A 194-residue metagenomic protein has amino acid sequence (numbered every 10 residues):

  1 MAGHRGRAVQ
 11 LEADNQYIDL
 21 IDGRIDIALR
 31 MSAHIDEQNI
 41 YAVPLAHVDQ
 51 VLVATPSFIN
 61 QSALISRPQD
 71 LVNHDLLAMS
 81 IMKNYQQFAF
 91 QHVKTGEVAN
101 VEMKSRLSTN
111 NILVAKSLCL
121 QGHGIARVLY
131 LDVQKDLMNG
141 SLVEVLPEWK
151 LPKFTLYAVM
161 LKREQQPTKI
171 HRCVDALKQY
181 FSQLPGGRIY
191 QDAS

Functional and structural regions predicted by a protein language model:
M1-N39, Y190-D192: Central regulatory/effector-binding core of bacterial HTH transcription factors
G6-Q10, G96-R106: A local structural motif
A13-N15, M31-A33, A54-P56, V128-L131: Beta->alpha turn/N-cap motifs
D26-A28, V51, L76, A126: Short, well-ordered beta-strand core segments
E37-D49, A54-L77: Flexible hinge/capping segments at coil-to-helix
D75-G96: Secondary-structure junction motif
N100-E144, L151, S182, G187: Hydrophobic hinge/microswitch elements
Y130-K135, N139, W149-S194: C-terminal effector-binding regulatory domain of bacterial HTH transcription factors
